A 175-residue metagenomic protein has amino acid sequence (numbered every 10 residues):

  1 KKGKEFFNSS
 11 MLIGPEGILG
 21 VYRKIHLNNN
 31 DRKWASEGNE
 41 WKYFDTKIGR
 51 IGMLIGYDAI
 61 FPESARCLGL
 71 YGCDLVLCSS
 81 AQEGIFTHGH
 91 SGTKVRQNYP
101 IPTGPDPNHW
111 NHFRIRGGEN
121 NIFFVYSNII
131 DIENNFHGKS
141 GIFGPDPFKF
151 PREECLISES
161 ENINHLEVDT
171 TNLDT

Functional and structural regions predicted by a protein language model:
K1-M53, G118-N162: Catalytic-core segment of enzymes that process non-peptidic bonds
E16, D58-A59: Alpha-helix N-cap/helix-start capping motif
R50-I55, V76-C78: Short hydrophobic-aromatic micro-motifs
A59-N164: CN hydrolase (nitrilase-like) catalytic-core segments centered on the catalytic cysteine and neighboring Lys/Glu
V168-T175: A short C-terminal boundary segment appended to hydrolase-like catalytic domains
